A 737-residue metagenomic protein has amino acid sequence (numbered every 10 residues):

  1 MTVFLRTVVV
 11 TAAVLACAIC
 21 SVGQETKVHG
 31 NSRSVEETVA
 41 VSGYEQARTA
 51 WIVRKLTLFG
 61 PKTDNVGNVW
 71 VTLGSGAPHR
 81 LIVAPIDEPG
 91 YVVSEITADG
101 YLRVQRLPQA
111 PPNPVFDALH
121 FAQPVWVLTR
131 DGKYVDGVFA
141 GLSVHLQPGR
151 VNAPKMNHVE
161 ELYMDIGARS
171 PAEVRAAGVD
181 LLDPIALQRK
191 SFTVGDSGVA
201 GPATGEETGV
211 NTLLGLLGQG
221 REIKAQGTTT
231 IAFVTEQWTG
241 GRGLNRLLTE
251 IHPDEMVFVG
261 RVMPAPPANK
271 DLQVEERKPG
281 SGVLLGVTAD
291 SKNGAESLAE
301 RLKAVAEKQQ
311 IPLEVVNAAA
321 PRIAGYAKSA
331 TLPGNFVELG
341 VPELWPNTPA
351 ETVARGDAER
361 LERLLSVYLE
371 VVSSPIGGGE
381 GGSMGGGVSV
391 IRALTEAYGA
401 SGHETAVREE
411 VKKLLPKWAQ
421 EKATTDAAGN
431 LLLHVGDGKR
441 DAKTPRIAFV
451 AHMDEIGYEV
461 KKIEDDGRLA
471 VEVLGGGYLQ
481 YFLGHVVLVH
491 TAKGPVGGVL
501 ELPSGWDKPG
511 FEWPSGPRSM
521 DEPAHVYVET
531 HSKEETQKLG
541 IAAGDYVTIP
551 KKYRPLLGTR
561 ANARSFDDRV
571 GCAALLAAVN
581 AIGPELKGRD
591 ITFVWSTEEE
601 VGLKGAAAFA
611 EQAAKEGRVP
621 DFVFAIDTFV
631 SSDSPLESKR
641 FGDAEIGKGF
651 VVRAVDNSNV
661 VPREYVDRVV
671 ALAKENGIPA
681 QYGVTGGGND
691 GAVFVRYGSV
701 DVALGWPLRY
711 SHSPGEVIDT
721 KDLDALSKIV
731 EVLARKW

Functional and structural regions predicted by a protein language model:
M1: Zn2+-dependent metallopeptidase catalytic domains
F4, V8-V9, A13, I19-W737: N-terminal hydrophobic/helix-forming segments and targeting peptides
